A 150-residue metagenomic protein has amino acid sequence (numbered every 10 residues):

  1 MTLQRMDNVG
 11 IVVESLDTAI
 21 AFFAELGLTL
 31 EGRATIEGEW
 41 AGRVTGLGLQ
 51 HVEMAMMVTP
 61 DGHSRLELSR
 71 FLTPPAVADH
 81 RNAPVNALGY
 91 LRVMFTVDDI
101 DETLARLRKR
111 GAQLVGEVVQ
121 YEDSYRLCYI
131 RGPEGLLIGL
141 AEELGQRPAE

Functional and structural regions predicted by a protein language model:
M1-I20, L26-G32, G89-F95, E143-E150: N-terminal beta-strand motif that seeds the catalytic metal site of vicinal oxygen chelate
T2, R33-T35, E53-M56, S64-L66 (+3 more regions): Vicinal oxygen chelate
R5, Q50-H51, G89, S124: Exposed loop/turn and edge beta-strand positions of beta-sandwich/beta-sheet ligand-binding modules
V12-H63, K109, C128: Core segments of cupin and vicinal oxygen chelate
L16, I100-D101: Residues at or immediately preceding the N-termini of alpha-helices
G38-R43, P75-R81, P148-A149: A short, acidic/glycine-rich surface segment
P84-A87: Short glycine/proline- and charge-enriched loop/turn segments that cap or connect secondary-structure elements
